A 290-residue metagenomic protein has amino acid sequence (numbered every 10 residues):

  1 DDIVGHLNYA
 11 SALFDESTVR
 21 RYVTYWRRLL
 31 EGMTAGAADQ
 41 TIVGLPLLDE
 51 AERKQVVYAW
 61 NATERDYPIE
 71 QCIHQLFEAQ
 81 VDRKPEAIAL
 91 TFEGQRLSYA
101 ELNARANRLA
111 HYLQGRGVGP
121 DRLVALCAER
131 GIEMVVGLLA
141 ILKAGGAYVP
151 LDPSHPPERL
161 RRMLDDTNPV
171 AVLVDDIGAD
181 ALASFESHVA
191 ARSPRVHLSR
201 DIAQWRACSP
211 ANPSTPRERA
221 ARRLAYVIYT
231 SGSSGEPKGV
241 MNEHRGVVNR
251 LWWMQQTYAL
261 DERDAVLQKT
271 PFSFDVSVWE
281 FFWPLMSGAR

Functional and structural regions predicted by a protein language model:
D2-G44, N61-V248, Q256-A259, P284 (+1 more regions): Carrier-protein-dependent adenylate-forming modules in NRPS/ANL systems
I42-Q55: Short, highly charged C-terminal tails/helix-capping segments
W252: Walker A/P-loop NTP-binding motif
R263: Short glycine-dipeptide loop
V278-W279: SF2 helicase/translocase ATPase core recognition
